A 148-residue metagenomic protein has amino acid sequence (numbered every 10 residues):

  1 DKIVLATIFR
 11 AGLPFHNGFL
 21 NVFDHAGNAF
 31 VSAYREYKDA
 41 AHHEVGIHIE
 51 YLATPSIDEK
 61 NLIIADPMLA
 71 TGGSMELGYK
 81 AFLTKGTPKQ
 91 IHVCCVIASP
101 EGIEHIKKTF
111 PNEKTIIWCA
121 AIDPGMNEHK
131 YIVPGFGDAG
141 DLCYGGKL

Functional and structural regions predicted by a protein language model:
D1-L148: PRPP-associated nucleotide enzymes
